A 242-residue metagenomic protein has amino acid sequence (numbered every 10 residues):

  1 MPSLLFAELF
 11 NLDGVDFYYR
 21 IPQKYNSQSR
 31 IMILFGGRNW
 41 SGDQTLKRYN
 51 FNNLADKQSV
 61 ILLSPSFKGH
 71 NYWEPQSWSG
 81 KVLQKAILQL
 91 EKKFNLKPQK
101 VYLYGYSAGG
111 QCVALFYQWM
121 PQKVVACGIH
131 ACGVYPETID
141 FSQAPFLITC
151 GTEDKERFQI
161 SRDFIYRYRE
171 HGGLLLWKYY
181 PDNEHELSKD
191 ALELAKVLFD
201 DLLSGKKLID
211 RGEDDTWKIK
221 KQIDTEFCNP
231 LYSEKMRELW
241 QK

Functional and structural regions predicted by a protein language model:
P2-Y25: N-terminal cap/lid segment of alpha/beta-hydrolase-fold proteins
Q23-Q28, Y72-A108, Q118: Gly/Ser-rich "nucleophile elbow"/oxyanion-hole loop immediately N-terminal to the catalytic nucleophile in hydrolases
Q28-R38: Short beta-strand element of the alpha/beta-hydrolase
Q44-L63: Short amphipathic alpha-helix adjacent to the substrate-entry channel of hydrolases
K93, Q99-Q143: Primarily recognizes the serine-hydrolase "nucleophile elbow" in alpha/beta-hydrolase and SGNH/GDSL folds
L147-C150: Short beta-strand/loop motif that positions the catalytic acidic residue of the alpha/beta-hydrolase fold
K155-S161: Conserved alpha/beta-hydrolase "acid-adjacent" motif
E170-L174, D182-K242: Alpha/beta-hydrolase-fold serine-hydrolase catalytic core, especially in secreted/extracellular enzymes
